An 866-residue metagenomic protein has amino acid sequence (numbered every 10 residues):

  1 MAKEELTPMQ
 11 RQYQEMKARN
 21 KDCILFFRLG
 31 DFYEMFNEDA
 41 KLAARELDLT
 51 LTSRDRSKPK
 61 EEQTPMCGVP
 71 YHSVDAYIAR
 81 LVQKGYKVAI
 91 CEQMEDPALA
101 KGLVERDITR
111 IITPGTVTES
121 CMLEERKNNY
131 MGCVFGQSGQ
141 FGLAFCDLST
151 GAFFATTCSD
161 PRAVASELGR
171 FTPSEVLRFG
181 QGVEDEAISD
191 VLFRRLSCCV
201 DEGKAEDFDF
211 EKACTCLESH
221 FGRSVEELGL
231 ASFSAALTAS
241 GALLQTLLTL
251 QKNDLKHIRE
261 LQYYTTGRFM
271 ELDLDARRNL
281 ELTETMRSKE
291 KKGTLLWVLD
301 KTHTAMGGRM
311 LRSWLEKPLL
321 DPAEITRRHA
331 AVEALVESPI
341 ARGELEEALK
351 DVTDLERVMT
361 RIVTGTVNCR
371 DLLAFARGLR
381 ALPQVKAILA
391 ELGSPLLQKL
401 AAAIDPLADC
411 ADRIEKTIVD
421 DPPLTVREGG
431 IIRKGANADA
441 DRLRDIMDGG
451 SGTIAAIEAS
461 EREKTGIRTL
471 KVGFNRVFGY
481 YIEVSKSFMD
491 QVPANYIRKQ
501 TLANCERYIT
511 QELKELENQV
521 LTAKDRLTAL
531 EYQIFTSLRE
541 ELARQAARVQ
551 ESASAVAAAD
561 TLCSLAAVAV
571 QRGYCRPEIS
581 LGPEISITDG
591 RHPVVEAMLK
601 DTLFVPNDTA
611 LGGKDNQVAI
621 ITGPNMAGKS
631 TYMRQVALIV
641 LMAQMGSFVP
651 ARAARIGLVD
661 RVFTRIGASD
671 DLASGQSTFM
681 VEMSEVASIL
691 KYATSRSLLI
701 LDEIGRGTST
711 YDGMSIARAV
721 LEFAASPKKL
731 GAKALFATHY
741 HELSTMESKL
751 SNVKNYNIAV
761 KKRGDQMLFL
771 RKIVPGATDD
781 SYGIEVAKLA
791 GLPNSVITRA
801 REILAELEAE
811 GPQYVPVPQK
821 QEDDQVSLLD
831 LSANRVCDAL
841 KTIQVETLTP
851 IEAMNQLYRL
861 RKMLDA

Functional and structural regions predicted by a protein language model:
A2-A334, G343, E347-K350, D354-V363 (+1 more regions): Charged catalytic and DNA/RNA-contacting regions of genome-maintenance and nucleic-acid-processing enzymes
N37, F233, H303-T304, G308 (+7 more regions): ATPase nucleotide-binding head domains, primarily ABC-like/P-loop NTPase cores
C91, P114-L123, D254, A390-L396 (+5 more regions): Active-site phosphate-binding and catalytic loops of NTP-dependent enzymes
L168, P173-Q181, A187, E512-Q545 (+2 more regions): Conserved catalytic alpha/beta cores of large enzymes that bind or transform nucleotide phosphates and polynucleotides
F208-E218, M270-L274, M286, R377-A456 (+3 more regions): Amphipathic heptad-repeat alpha-helical coiled-coil/stalk segments that mediate oligomerization, filament/stalk
I325-R328, A348, V352, G450 (+4 more regions): Intracellular alpha-helical coupling/juxtamembrane segments of multi-pass membrane proteins
I362-A381, I388-K399, N794-L828, L840 (+2 more regions): C-terminal helical "lid" subdomain and adjoining coupling/linker elements of P-loop NTPases
G473-N475, Q844-A866: Terminal-proximal interaction/regulatory segments of ATP-powered molecular machines
